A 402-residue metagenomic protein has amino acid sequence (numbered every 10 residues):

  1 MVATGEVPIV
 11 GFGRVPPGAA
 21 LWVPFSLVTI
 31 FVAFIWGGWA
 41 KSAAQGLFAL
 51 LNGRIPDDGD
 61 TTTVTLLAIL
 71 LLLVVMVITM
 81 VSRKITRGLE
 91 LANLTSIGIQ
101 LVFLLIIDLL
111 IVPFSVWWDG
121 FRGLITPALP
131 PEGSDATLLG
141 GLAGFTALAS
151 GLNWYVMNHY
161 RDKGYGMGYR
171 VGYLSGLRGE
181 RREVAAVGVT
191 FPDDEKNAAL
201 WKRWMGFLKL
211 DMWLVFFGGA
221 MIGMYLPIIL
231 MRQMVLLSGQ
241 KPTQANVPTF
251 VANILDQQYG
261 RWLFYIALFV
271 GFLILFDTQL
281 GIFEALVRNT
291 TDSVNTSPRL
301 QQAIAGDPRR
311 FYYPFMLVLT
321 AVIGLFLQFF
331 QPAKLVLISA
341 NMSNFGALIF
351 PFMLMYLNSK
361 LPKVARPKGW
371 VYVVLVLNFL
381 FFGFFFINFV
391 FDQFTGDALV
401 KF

Functional and structural regions predicted by a protein language model:
M1, R161, M167, A185-D193 (+2 more regions): Extracellular/periplasmic helix-exit of transmembrane alpha-helices
V2-A33, L50-V64, A252-F264: Transmembrane-helix boundary/entry motifs in multi-pass membrane transporters
P17-F31, L66-L71, E132-A143, Y225 (+3 more regions): Select transmembrane alpha-helical segments in multipass membrane proteins
L21-D57, A68, F276-S293, G383: Hydrophobic transmembrane alpha-helices that form the core helical bundles of multi-pass secondary transporters
L50, R54, L72-T95, I107-F114 (+3 more regions): Membrane-water interface regions at transmembrane-helix termini and the short interhelical loops of multi-pass membrane
G59-L71, W262, V294-Q328: Loop-to-transmembrane helix boundary motifs in multi-pass membrane proteins
A92-S96, R288, D292, Q302-P314 (+1 more regions): C-terminal membrane-solvent junction of multi-pass transporters and transport-like membrane proteins
G98-P131, L139, F145-N158, P351-K363 (+1 more regions): Hydrophobic alpha-helical segments and their helix-loop junctions in multi-pass secondary transporters
